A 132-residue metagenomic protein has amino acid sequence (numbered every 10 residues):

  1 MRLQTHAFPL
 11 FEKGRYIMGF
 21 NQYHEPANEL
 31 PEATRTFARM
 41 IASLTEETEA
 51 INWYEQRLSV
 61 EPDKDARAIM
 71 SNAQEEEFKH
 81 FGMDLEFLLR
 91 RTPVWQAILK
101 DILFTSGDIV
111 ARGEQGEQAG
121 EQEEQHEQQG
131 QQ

Functional and structural regions predicted by a protein language model:
M1-L3: Intrinsic, low-complexity polybasic segments
H6-Q132: Iron-associated oxidoreductase/ferritin-like identity signal
